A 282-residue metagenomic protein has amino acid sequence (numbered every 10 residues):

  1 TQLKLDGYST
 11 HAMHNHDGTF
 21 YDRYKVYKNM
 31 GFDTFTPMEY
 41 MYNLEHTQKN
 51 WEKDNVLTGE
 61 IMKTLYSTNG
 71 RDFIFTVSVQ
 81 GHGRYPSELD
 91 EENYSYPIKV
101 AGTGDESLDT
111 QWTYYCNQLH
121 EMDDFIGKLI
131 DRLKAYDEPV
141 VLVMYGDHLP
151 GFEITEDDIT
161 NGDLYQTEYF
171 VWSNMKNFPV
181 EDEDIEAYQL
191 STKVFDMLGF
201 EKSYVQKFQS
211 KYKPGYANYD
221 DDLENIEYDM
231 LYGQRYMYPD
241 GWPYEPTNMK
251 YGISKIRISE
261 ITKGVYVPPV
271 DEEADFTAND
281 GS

Functional and structural regions predicted by a protein language model:
T1-S282: Solvent-exposed soluble domains appended to multi-pass membrane proteins
